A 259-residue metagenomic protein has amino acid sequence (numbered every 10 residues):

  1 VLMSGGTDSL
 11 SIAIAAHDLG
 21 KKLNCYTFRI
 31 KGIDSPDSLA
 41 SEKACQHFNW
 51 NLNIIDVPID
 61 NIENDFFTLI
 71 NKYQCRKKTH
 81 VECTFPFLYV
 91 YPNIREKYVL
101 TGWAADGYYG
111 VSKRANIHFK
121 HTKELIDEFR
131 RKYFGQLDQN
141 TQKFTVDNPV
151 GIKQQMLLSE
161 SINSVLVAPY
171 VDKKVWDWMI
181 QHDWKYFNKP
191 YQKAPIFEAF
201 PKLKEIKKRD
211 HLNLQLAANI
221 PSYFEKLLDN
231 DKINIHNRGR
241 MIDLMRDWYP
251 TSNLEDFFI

Functional and structural regions predicted by a protein language model:
V1-F48: ATP-dependent adenylation/pyrophosphate-handling site
L2, I54-I55, Y98-G102, Y170: A structural signal for short, well-ordered beta-strand segments and their strand-loop junctions that often border
T7-S9, K31-I33, I59-I62, A104-Y108 (+2 more regions): Short, solvent-exposed loop/turn segments at secondary-structure junctions
S38-Y73, W103: A conserved beta-strand->alpha-helix junction
N61-K113, Q139-N163: Conserved adenosine/adenylate-binding substructure
D106-K120, V146-N237: Mid-to-C-terminal catalytic subdomains of enzymes that bind/position adenosyl phosphate moieties or nucleic-acid
G110-F144: A mobile, often basic/glycine-rich helix-loop segment that functions as the active-site lid/recognition loop
N234-I259: Acidic, carboxylate-rich catalytic segments that either coordinate divalent cations
